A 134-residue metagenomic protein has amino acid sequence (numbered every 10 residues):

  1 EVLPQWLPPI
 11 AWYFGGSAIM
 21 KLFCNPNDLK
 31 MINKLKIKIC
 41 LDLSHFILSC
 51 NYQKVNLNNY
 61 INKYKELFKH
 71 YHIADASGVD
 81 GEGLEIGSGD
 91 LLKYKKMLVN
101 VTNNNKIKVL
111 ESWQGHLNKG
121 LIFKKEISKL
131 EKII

Functional and structural regions predicted by a protein language model:
E1-I39, L48: Active-site acidic/histidine proton-transfer and metal-coordination neighborhood in alpha/beta enzyme cores
L29, K34-I134: Histidine-acidic metal/acid-base catalytic patches
